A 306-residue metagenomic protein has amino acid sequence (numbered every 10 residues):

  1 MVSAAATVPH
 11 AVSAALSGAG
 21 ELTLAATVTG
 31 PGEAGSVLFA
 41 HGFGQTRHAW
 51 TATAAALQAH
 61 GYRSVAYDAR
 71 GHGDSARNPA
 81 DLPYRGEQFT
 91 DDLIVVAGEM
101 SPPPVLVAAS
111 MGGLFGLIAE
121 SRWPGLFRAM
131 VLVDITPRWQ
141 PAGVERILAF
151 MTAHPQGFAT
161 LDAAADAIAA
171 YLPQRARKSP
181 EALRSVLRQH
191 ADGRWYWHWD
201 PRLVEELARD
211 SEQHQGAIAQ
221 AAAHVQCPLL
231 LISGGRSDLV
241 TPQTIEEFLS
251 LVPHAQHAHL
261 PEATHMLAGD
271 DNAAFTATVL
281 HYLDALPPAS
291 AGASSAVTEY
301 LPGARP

Functional and structural regions predicted by a protein language model:
M1-L38, A59-Y62, S101-P103, L280 (+1 more regions): Alpha/beta-hydrolase fold catalytic core
T27, A54-A55, A59, V65 (+2 more regions): Active-site loop/oxyanion-hole signature of alpha/beta-hydrolase fold enzymes
G42-Q45, S110: Active-site glycine-rich loops that stabilize anionic/oxyanionic intermediates across multiple enzyme folds
G44-A52, S64: Serine-hydrolase catalytic-loop signature spanning alpha/beta hydrolases and amidase-signature enzymes
P102-P141: Conserved hydrolase catalytic core segment
A159-Q213: Conserved alpha/beta-hydrolase catalytic His-Asp/Glu region
D192-S250, Q256: Conserved serine/cysteine hydrolase catalytic core
L260-T276: Catalytic histidine-centered segment of alpha/beta-hydrolase-like enzymes
